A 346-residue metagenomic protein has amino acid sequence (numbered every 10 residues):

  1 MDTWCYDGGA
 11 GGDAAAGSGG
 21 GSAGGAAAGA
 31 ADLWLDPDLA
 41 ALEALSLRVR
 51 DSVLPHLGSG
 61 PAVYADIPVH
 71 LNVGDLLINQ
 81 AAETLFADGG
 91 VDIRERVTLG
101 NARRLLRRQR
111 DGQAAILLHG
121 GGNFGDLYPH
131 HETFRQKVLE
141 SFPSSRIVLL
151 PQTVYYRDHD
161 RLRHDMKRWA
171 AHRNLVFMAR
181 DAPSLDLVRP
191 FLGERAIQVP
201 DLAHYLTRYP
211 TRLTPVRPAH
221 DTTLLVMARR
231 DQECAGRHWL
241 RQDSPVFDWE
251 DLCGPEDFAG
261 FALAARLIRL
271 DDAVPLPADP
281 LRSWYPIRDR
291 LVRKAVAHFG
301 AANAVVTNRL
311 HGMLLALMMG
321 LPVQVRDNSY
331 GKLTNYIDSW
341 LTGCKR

Functional and structural regions predicted by a protein language model:
D2-G12, G17, G25-R346: Active-site anion-handling motifs in enzyme catalytic cores
